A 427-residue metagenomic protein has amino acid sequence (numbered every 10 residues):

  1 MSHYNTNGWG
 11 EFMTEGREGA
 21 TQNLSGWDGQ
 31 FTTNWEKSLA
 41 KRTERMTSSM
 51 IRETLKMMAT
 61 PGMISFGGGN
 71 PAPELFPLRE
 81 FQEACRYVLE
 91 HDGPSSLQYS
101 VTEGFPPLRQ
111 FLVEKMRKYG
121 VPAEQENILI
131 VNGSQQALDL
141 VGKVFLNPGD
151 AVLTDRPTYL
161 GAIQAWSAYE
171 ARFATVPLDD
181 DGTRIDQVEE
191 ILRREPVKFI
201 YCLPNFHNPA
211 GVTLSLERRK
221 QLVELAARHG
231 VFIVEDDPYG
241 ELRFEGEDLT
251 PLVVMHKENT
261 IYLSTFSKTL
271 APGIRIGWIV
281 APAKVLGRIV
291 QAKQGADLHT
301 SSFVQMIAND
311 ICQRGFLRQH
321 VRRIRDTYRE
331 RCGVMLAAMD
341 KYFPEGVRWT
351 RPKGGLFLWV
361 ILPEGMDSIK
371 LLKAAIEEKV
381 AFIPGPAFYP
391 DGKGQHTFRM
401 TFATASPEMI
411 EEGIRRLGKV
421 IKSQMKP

Functional and structural regions predicted by a protein language model:
S2-N7, F12-E15, E377, P390-P427: PLP-dependent enzyme catalytic core of the Aspartate aminotransferase-like
W9, W27-F31, R42-G133, L140 (+3 more regions): N-terminal small-domain helix-loop-helix segment of the aminotransferase-like
L89-G230, G240-I261, Y328, E408 (+1 more regions): Conserved core of the PLP fold type I
T154, T175, I233-E235, A308 (+1 more regions): Hydrophobic residues in well-ordered beta-strands that form the structural core
I261-D326: Conserved core segment of the aminotransferase class I/II
N309, D326-L336, R348-I361: Conserved glycine-rich beta-strand-loop-beta hairpin in the small C-terminal domain of fold type I
E345-E378: Conserved PLP-binding catalytic core of the aspartate aminotransferase-like
